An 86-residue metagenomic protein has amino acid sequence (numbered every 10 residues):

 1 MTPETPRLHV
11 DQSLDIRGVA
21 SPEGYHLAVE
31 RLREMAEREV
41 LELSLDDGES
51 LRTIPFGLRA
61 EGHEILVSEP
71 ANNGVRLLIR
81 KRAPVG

Functional and structural regions predicted by a protein language model:
M1-H9, L78-P84: Short, compositionally biased "basic patch" segments
M1-P3, M35-A36, N72: Charged, low-complexity, helix/coiled-coil-prone segments
T5-A20: Acidic/glycine-enriched edge-of-secondary-structure segments
H9-D11, R38-E42, G74-R76: Intrinsic-disorder/low-complexity, polar/charged segments enriched in Ser/Thr/Lys/Arg/Asp/Glu/Gln
I16-E69: Amphipathic, hydrophobic secondary-structure cores in small proteins
E64-G86: C-terminal edge-of-domain segments
